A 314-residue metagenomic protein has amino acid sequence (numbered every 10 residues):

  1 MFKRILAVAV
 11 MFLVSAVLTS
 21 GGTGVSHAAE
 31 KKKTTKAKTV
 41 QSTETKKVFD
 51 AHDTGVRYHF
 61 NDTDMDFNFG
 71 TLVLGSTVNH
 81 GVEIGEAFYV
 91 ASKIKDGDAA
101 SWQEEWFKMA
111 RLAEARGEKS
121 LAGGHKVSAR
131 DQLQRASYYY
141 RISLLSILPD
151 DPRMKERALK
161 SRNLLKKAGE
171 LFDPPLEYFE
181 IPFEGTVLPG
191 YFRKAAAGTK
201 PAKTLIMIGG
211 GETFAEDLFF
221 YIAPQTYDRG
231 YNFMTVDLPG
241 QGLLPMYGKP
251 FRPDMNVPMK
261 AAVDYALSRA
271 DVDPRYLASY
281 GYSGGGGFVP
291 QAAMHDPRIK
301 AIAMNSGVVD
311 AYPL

Functional and structural regions predicted by a protein language model:
W106, A113, E156-G198: N-terminal cap/lid segment of alpha/beta-hydrolase-fold proteins
P201-G210: Short beta-strand element of the alpha/beta-hydrolase
G211-P224: The serine-hydrolase catalytic nucleophile loop
T226-L243: Conserved alpha/beta-hydrolase
K249-D271: Alpha/beta-hydrolase active-site loop
N256, A292-L314: Hydrolase active-site cap/lid region
D271-S283: Alpha/beta-hydrolase fold nucleophile elbow
G281-Q291: Glycine-rich nucleophile elbow surrounding the catalytic serine of serine-hydrolase chemistry
